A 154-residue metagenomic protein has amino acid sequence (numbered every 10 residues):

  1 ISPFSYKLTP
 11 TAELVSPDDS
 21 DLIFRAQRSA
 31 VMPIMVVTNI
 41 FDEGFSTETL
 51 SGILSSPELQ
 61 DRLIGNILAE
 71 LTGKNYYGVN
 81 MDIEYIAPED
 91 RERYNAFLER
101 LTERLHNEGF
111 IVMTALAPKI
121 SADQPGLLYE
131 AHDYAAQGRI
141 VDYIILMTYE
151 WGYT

Functional and structural regions predicted by a protein language model:
K7-T154: Chitinase-like catalytic core of GlcNAc-active glycosidases
